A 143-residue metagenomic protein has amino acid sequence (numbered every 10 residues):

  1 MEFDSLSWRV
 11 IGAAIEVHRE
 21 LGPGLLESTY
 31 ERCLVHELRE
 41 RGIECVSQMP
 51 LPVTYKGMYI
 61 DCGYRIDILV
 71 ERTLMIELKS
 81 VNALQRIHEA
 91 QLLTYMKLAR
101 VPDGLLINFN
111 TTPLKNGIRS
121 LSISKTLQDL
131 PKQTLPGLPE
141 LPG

Functional and structural regions predicted by a protein language model:
M1-E2, I123-G143: Intrinsic disorder/low-complexity segments
F3-G12, P23-E27, E31, V35: Nuclease catalytic cores
G22, C45, I66-L84, Y95: Conserved catalytic cores of phosphodiester-cleaving nucleases, focusing on short active-site segments
R39-K56: A short acidic/basic microdomain associated with nuclease active sites
I43, Y64-I66, N116: Change "...and in nucleic-acid phosphodiester-cleaving endonucleases..." to "...and in nucleic-acid processing enzymes
Y55-Y59, K115: Acidic pyrophosphate-coordinating catalytic loop
K79-Q128: Nucleic-acid nuclease catalytic cores
